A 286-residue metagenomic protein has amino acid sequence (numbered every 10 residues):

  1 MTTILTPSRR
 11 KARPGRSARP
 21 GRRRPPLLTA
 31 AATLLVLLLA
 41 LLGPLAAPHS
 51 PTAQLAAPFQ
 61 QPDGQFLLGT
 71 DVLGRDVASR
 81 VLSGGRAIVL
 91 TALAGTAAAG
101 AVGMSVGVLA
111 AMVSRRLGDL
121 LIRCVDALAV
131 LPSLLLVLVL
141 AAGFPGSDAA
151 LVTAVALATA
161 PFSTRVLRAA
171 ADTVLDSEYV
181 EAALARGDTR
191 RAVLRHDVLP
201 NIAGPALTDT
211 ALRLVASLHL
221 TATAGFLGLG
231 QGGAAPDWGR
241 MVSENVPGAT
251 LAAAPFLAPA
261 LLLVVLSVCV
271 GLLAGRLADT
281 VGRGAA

Functional and structural regions predicted by a protein language model:
T2-T52, C124: N-terminal signal-anchor/first transmembrane alpha helix
G43-A46, T91-D126, L138, G275: Transmembrane-helix boundary motif in ABC transporter permease subunits
L67, D71, M112, L117-T173 (+1 more regions): Generic hydrophobic transmembrane alpha-helix motif, especially the helices
T70-R75, M112-V113, A182-N201, V242: Short helix-to-coil transition segments within interhelical loops that connect adjacent transmembrane helices
R86-V102, A192-A224: Transmembrane alpha-helices
T96, V108, P145-R195, P205-L214: Membrane-cytosol interface at the C-terminal ends of specific transmembrane alpha-helices in multi-pass membrane
L138-V139, S147, V152, A156 (+1 more regions): Non-cytoplasmic
A158, G204, A211-L212, A253-A286: C-terminal transmembrane helix and the adjacent membrane-cytosol boundary/short C-terminal tail of inner/organellar
